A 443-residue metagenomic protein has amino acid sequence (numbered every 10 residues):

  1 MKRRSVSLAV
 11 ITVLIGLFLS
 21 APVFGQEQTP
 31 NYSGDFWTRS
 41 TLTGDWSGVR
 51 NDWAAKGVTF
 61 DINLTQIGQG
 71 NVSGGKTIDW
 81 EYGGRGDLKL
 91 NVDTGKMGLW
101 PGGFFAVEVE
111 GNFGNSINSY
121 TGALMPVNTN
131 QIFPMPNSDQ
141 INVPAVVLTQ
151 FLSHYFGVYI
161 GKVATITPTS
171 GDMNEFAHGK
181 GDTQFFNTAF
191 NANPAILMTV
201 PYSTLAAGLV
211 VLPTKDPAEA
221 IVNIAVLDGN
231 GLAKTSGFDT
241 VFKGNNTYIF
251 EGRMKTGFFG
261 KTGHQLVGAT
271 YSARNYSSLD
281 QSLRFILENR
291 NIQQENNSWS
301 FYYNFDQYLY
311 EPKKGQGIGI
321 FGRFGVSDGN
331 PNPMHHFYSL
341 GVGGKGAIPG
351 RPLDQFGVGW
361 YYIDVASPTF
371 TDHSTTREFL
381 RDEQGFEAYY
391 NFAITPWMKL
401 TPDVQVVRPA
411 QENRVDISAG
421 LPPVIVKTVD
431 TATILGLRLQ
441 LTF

Functional and structural regions predicted by a protein language model:
L14-L17, A21-T65, D93-G95, L99: N-terminal periplasmic/intermembrane-space "pro-region" immediately following the signal or transit peptide
L42-T43, K56, G70, W80-G86 (+7 more regions): Residues that define the transmembrane beta-barrel architecture of outer-membrane proteins
G44-F60, D93-A106, H154-Y155, T214-A220 (+4 more regions): Short loop/turn motifs that connect adjacent beta-strands in outer-membrane beta-barrel proteins
I62, L88-V92, A145-Q150, A207-V211 (+6 more regions): Residues on the lipid-exposed face of transmembrane beta-strands in outer-membrane beta-barrel proteins
T65-Q69, E110-N112, V163-T165, A225-G229 (+6 more regions): Outer-membrane beta-barrel pore domains and translocons
D79-G229, N332-D372: Outer membrane beta-barrel
A225, G257-D372, L380, A388: Detector for outer-membrane/organellar transmembrane beta-barrel domains, recognizing the amphipathic beta-strand
M398, K427-F443: Outer-membrane beta-barrel "beta-signal"
